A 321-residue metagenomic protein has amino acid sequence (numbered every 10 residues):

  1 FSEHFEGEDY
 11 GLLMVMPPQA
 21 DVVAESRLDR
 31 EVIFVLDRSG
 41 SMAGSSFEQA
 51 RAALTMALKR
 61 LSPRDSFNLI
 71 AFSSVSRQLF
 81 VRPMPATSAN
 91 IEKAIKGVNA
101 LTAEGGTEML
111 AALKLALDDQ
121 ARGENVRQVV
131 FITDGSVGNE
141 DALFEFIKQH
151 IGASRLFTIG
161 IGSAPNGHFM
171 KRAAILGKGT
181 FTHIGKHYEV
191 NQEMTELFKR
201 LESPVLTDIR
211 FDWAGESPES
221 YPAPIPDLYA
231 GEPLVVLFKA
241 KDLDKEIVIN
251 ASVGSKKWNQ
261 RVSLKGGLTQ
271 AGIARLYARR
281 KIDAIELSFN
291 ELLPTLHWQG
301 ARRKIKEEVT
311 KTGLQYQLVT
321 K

Functional and structural regions predicted by a protein language model:
F1-V35, A57, T158, G177 (+2 more regions): An acidic, Ser/Thr-enriched
S26-S45, T55, K59-P63, I70-S136 (+4 more regions): Short, charged loop segments at secondary-structure junctions
S46, A50: Hydrophobic (often cysteine-bearing) scaffold residues that line and stabilize catalytic clefts of nucleotide/cofactor
E104-T107, R122-N125, S203-T207, E291 (+1 more regions): Intrinsically disordered or highly flexible coil/loop and linker segments, enriched in small and charged/polar residues
R172, E196-R200, I225: Short, surface-exposed amphipathic charged segments that create phosphate/polyanion-binding patches used for binding
K178-T182, L197-E202: Conserved phosphate-handling catalytic cores of large alpha/beta enzymes
N191-T195: Short, charged, surface-exposed secondary-structure boundary motifs
